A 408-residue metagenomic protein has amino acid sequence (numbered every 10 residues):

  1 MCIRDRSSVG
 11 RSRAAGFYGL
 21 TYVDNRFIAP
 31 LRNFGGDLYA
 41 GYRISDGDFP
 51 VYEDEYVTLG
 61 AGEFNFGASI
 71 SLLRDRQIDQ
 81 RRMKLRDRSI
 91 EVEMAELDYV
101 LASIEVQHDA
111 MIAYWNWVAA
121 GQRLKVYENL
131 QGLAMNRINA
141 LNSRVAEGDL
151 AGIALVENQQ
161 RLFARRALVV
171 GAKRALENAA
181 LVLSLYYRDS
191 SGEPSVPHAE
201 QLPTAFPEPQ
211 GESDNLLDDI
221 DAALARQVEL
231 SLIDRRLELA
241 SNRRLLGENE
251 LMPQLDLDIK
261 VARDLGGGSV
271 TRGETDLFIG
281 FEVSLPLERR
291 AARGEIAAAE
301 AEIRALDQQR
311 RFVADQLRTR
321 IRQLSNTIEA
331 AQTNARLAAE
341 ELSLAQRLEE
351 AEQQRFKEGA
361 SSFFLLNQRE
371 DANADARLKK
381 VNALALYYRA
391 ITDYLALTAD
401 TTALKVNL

Functional and structural regions predicted by a protein language model:
M1-Y22, A68-S69, L73-S89, L97-V100 (+15 more regions): Bacterial Sec-pathway N-terminal export signals of envelope proteins
R4-I70, Q201-S213, R244-L245, D258-A297 (+1 more regions): Small/polar, glycine/serine/threonine/aspartate-rich low-complexity segments that form flexible
N33-A61, L73-L97, S103, E128-G132 (+8 more regions): Sec/SRP-type N-terminal targeting helices
E55, A372-L408: In a subset of proteins, long, contiguous C-terminal domains/tails are tracked
D79, M83, H108-M111, W115 (+7 more regions): Short, solvent-exposed positions on alpha-helices
E96-D219, T327, A372-N373, K380 (+1 more regions): Periplasmic alpha-helical coiled-coil/stalk elements that build and connect Gram-negative outer-membrane
V145-G152, F356-A360, L397: A short glycine-centered flexible hinge/capping loop motif at secondary-structure junctions
S343, L348-R389: C-terminal structured "cap/appendage" subdomains that terminate the fold
